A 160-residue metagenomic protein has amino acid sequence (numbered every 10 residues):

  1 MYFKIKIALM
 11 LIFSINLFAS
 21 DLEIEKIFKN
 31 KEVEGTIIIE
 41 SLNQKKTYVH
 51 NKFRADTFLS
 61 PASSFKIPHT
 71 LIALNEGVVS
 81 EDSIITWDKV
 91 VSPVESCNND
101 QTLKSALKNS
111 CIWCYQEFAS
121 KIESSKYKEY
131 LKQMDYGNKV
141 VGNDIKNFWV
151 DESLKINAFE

Functional and structural regions predicted by a protein language model:
Y2-M10: Sec-dependent signal peptide recognition, specifically the positively charged N-region followed immediately by
M10-A19: Hydrophobic h-region of N-terminal signal peptides that target proteins for export in Gram-negative bacteria
S20-F53: A short, well-structured edge-of-sheet supersecondary motif
D21-L22, W87, V94-E160: Active-site-adjacent helix/loop patches that line small-molecule binding or acyl-intermediate pockets
E32-E34, R54-D56, S60, S64-F65 (+3 more regions): Extracytoplasmic
L42-Q44, K52-A55, E76-V78, Y136: Solvent-exposed coil/turn segments that connect beta secondary-structure elements in extracytoplasmic/periplasmic
H50-F58, V90-E95: Short helix/strand-bridging catalytic loops that position acidic/His residues to coordinate divalent metals and engage
L59-D82, A106: Active-site SXXK
